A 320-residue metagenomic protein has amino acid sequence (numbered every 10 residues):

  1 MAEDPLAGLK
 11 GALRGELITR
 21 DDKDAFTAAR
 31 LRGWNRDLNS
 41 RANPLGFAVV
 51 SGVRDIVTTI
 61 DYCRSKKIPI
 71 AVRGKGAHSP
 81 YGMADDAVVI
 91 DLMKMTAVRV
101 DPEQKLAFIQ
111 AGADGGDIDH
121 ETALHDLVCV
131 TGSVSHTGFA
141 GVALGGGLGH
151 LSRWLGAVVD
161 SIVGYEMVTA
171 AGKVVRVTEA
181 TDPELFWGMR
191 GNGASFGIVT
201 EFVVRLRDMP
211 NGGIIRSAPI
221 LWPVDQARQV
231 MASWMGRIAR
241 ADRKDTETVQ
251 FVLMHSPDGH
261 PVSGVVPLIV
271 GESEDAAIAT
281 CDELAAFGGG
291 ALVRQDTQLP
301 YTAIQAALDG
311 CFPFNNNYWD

Functional and structural regions predicted by a protein language model:
M1-D320: Soluble FAD-dependent oxygen oxidases
